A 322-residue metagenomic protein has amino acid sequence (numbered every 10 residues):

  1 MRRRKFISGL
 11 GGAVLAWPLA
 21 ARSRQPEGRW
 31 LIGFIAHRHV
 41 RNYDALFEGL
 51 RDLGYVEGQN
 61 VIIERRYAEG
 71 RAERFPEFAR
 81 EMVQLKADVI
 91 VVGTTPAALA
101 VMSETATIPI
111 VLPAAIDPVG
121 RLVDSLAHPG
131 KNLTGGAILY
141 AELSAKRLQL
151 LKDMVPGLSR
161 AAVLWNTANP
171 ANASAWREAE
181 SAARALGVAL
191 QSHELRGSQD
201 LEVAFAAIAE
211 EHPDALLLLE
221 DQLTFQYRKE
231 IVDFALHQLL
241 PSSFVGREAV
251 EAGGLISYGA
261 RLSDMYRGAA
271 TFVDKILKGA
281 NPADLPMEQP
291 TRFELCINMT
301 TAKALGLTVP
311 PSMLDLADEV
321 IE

Functional and structural regions predicted by a protein language model:
M1-E322: Short hydrophobic alpha-helices and adjacent helix-cap/hinge residues
